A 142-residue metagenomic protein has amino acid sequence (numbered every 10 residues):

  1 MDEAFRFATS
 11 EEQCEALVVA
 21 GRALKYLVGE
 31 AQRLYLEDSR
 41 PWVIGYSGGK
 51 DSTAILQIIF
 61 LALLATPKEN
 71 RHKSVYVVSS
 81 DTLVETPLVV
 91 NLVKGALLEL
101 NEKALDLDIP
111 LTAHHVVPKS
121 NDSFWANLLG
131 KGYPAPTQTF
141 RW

Functional and structural regions predicted by a protein language model:
M1-W142: ATP-dependent adenylation/nucleotidyltransferase module used to activate substrates
